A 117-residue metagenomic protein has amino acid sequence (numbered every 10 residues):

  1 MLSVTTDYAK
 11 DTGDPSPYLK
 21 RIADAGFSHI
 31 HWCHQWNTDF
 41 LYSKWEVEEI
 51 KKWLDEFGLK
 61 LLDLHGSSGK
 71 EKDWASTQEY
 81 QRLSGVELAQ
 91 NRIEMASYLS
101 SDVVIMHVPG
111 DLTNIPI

Functional and structural regions predicted by a protein language model:
M1-D102: N-terminal pre-domain/capping segments
A96-I117: Active-site groove signature of glycoside hydrolases
